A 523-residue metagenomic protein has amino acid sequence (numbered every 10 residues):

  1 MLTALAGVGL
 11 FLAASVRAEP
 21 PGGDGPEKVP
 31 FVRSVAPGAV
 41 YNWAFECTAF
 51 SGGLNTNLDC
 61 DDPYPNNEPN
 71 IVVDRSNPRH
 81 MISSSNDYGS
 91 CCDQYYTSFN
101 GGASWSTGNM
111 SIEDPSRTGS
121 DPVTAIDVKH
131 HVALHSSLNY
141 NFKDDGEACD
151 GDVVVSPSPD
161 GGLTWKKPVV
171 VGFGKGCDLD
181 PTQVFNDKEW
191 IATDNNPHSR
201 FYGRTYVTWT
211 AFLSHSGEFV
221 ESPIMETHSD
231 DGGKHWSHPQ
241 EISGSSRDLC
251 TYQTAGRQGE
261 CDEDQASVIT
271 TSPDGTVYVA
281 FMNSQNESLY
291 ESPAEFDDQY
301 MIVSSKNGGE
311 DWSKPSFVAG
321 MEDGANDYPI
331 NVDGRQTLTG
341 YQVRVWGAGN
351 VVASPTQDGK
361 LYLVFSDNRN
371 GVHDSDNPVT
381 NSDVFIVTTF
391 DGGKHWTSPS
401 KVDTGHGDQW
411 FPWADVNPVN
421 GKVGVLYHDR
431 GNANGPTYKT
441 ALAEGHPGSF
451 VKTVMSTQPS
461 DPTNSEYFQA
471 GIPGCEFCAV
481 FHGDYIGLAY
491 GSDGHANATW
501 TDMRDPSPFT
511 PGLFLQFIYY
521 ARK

Functional and structural regions predicted by a protein language model:
L2-A13: Bacterial N-terminal signal peptides
E19-K523: C-terminal PAP-associated
